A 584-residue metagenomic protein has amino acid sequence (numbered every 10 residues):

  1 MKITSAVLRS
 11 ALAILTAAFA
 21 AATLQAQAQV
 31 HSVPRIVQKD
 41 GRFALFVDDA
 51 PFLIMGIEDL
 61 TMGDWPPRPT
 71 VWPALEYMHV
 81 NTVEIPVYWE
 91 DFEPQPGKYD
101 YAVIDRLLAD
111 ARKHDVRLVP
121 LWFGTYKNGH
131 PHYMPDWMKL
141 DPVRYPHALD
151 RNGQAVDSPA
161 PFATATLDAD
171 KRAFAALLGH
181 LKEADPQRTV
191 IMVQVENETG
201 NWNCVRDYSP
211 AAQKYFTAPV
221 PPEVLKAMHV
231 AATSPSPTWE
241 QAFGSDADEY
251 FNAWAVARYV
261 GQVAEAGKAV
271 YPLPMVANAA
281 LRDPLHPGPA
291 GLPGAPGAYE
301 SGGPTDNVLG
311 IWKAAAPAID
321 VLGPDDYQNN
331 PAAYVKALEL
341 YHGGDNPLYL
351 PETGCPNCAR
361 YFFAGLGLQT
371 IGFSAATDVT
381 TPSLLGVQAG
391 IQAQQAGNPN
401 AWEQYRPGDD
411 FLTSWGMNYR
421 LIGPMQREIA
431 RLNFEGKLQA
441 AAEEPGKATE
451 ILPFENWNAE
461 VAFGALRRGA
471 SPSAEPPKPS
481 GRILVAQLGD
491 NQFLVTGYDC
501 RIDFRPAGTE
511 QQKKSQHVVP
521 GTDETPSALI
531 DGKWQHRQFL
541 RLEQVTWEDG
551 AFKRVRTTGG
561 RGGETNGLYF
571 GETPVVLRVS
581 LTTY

Functional and structural regions predicted by a protein language model:
Q27-N81: N-terminal carbohydrate-binding accessory modules
L53-D64, P86-I104, N152-R172, A184 (+4 more regions): The substrate-binding groove and active-site-proximal loops of carbohydrate-active enzymes, especially glycoside
T61-Y77, E300-A315, Y334, F362: Short, acidic/polar
R68-V143, V256-P272: Aromatic-lined substrate-binding rim segments of carbohydrate-active enzymes
V116, G261-L273, N307-P424: Catalytic-core region of carbohydrate-active enzymes that cleave or remodel glycosidic bonds
V143-W312: Polysaccharide-binding and catalytic clefts of secreted carbohydrate-active enzymes
F363-Q511, P520-A528, G532: Aromatic- and carboxylate-lined catalytic core of secreted/periplasmic carbohydrate-active enzymes
A470-P477, F493-Y584: C-terminal beta-sandwich/jelly-roll accessory domains of carbohydrate-active enzymes
